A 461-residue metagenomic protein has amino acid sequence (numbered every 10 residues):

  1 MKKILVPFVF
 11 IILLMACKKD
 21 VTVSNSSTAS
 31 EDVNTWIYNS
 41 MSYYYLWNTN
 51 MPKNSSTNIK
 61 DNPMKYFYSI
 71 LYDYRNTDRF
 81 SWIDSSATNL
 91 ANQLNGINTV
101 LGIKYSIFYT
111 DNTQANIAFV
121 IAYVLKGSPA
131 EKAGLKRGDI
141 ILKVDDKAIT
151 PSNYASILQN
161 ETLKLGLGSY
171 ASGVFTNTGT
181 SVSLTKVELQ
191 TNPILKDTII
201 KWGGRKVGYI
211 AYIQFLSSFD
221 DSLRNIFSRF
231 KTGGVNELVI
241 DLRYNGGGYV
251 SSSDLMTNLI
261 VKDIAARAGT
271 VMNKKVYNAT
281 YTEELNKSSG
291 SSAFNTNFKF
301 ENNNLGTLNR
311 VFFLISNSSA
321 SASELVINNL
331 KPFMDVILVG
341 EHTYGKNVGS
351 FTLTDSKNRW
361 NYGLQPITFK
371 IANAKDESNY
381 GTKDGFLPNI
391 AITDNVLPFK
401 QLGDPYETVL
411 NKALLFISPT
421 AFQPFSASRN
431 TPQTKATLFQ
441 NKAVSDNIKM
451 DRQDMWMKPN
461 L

Functional and structural regions predicted by a protein language model:
M1-I4, K18: Positively charged n-region of N-terminal signal peptides that target proteins for export
V6-F8: Sec-dependent N-terminal signal peptides
F10-I11, P419: Short, linear, compositionally biased motifs with a strong N-terminal bias
L13-A16: C-terminal motif of bacterial Sec signal peptides marking the signal peptidase cleavage site
K18-E237, S252, L259-A265, P432-L461: Flexible, low-complexity junctional segments that flank or bridge functional domains
E188, Y244-G246: Active-site-proximal loop/turn and secondary-structure-junction residues that shape catalytic pockets, frequently
S218-N225, R229-F230, V235-E237, G246-L461: C-terminal "post-core" interaction segments
